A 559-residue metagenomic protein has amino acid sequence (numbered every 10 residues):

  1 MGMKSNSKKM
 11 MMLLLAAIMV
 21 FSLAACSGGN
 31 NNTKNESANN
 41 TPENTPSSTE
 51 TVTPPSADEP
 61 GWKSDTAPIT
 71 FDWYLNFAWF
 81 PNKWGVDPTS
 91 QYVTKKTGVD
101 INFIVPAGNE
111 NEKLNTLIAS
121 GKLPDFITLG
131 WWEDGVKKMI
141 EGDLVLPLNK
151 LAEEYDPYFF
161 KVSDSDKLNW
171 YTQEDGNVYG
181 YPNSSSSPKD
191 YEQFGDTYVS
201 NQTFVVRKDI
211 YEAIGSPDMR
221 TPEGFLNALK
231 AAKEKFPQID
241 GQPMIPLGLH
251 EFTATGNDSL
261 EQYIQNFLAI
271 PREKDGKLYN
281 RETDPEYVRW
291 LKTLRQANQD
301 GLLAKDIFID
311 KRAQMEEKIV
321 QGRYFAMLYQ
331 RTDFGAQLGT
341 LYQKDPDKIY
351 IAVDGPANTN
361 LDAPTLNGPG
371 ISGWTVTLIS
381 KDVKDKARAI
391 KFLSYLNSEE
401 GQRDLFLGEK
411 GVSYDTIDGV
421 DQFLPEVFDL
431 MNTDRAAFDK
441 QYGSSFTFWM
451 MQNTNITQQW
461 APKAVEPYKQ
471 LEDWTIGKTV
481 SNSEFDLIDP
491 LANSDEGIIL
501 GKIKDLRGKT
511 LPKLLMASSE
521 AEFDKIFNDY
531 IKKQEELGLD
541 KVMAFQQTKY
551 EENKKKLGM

Functional and structural regions predicted by a protein language model:
G2, M12-L13, C26-G224, G256-E261 (+3 more regions): Conserved N-terminal structural module of periplasmic/extracytoplasmic solute-binding proteins
K8-I18: Sec-dependent N-terminal signal peptides
V20-L23: Bacterial Sec-type N-terminal signal peptides, specifically the leucine/valine-rich hydrophobic h-region
A67-F71, T97-I101, G121-D125, D143-L146 (+6 more regions): Loop/turn elements at helix/coil->beta-strand transitions in domains of secreted/extracellular proteins
V145-E174, L229-K233, D240-K277, F325-Q343: Carboxylate/His-rich catalytic cores and anion/metal-binding grooves
N149, P182-A254, E273-K318, L378-R388 (+4 more regions): Helix-loop-helix "hinge/cap" segment bordering the ligand-binding cleft or interdomain interface
G224-F225, W290, Q296-N298, M315-D333 (+5 more regions): Glycine-rich, aromatic-lined ligand/substrate-binding cores of catalytic and carbohydrate-binding domains
Y395, E399-K513, S518, K555: Conserved small-residue motifs centered on glycine
